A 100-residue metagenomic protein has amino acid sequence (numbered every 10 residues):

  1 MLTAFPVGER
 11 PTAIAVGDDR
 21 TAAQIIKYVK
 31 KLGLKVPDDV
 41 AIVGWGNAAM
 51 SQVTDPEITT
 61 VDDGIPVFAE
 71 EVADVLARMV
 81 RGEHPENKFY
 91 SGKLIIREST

Functional and structural regions predicted by a protein language model:
L2-T100: Flexible loop/turn connectors
